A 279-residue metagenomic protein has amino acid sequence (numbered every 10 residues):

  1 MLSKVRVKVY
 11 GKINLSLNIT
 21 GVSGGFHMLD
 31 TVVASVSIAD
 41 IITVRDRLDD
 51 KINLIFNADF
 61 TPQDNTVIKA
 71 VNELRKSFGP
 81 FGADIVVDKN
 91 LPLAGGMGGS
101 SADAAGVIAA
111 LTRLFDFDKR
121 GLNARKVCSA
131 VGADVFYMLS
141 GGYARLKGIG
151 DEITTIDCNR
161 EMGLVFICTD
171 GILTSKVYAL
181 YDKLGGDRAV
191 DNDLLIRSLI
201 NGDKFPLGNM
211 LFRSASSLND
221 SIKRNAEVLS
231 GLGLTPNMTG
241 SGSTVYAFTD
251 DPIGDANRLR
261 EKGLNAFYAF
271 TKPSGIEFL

Functional and structural regions predicted by a protein language model:
M1-G95, T112-L122, C158-E161, C168-D170: ATP-binding N-lobe of GHMP and related small-molecule kinases
L48-F60, V107, S129, I200-N209: Short, basic/glycine-rich phosphate-binding loops at helix/coil junctions that contact nucleotide phosphates
I52, S140, R145-T235, D250-K262 (+1 more regions): Conserved, helical-rich catalytic subdomain that frames metal- and/or nucleotide-binding sites in enzyme alpha/beta
K69-S77, N123-V131, R224-L232, D255-K262: Generic non-transmembrane alpha-helical segments
G95-G121, R125, Y137-L139: DPxDG-like acidic metal-binding loop motif
M97-S100, M238-S243: Glycine-rich beta-strand-to-loop/alpha-helix junction loops that act as flexible
Y246-F248: Short hydrophobic/aromatic beta-strand micro-patches that form the beta-sheet surface supporting nucleotide- or nucleic
